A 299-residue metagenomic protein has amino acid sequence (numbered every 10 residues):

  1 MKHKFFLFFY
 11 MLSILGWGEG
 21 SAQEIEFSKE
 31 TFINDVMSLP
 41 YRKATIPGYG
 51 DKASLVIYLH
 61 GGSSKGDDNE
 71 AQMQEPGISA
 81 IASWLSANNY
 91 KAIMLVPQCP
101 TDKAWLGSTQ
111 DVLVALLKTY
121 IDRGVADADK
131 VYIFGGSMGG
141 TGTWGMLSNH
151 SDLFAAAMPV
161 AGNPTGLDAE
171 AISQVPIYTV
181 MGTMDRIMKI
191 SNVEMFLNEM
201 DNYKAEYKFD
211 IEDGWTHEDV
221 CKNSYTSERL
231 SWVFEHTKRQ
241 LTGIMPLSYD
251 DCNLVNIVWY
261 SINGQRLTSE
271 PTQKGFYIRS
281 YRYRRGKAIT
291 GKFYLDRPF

Functional and structural regions predicted by a protein language model:
M1-E24: Bacterial Sec-dependent N-terminal signal peptides
E19-L55, A92, G136, T141 (+5 more regions): A domain-start/cap signature at the N-terminus of enzymes
P47-D51, T101-S137: Gly/Ser-rich "nucleophile elbow"/oxyanion-hole loop immediately N-terminal to the catalytic nucleophile in hydrolases
A53-L55, L59-V114: Active-site machinery of serine-nucleophile hydrolases
D122-R123, D129-S173: Primarily recognizes the serine-hydrolase "nucleophile elbow" in alpha/beta-hydrolase and SGNH/GDSL folds
V160, P176-V180, R186-L241: C-terminal catalytic histidine-bearing segment of alpha/beta-hydrolase fold enzymes
K238-L267, L295-F299: Residue-level detector of functionally pivotal "anchor" positions at catalytic/ligand-binding pockets or at interdomain
T242, K274-F299: C-terminal tail/sorting-segment detector
